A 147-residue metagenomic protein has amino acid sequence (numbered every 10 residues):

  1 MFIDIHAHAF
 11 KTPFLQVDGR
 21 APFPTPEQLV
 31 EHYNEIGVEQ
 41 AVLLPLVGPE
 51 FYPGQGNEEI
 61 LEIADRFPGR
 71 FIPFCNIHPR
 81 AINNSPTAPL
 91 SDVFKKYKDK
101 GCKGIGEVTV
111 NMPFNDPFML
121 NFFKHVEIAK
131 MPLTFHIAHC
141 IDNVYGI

Functional and structural regions predicted by a protein language model:
M1-E58: An N-terminally biased module of ancient metal coordination in phosphate/nucleic-acid-related enzymes
Q40, G48-G146: Active-site gating/metal-coordination segments in enzymes
